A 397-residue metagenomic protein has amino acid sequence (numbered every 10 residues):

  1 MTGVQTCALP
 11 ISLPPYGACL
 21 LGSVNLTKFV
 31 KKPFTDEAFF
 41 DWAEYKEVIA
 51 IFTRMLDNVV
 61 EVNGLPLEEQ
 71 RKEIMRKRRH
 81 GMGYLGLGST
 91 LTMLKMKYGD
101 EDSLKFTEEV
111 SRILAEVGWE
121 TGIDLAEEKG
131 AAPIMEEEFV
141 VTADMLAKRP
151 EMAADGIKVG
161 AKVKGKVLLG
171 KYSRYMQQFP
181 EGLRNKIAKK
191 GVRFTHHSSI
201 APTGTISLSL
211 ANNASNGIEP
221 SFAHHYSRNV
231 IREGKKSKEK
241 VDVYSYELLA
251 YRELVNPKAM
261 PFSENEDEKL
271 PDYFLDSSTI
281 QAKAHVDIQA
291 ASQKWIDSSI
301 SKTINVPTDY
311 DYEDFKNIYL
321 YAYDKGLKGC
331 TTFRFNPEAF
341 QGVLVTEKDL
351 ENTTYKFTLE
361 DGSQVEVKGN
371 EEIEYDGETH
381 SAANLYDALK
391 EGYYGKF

Functional and structural regions predicted by a protein language model:
V4-I74, R79, Y84-L94, N212-L254 (+2 more regions): Function-dense linear segments that define catalytic or interfacial modules in macromolecule-processing proteins
P10, L56-V62, A131, K162 (+2 more regions): Catalytic alpha/beta core of large soluble enzyme barrels
P10-P14, C19, F34-I49, E73 (+9 more regions): Hydrophobic alpha-helical scaffolding
P33-F34, T92-L94, F106, P133 (+3 more regions): Amphipathic, positively biased hydrophobic alpha-helical segments used for protein targeting and membrane insertion
E47-R71, M75, K97-T203, I300-S301: Internal maturation/activation junctions in enzymes
M82, I113, V117, K148 (+2 more regions): Alpha-helix boundary/capping detector
G83-G86, T90, G118-G122, F315: Extended, hydrophobic alpha-helical segments in both membrane/secreted and soluble proteins
